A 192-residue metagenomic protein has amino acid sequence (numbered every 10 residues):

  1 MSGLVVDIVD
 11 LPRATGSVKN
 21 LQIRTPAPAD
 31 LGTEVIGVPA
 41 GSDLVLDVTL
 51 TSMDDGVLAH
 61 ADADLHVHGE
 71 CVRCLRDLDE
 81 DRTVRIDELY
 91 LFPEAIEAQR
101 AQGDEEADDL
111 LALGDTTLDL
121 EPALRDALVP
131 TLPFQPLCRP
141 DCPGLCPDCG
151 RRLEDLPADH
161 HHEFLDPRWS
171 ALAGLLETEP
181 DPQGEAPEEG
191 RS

Functional and structural regions predicted by a protein language model:
M1-S192: Structured interface patches
